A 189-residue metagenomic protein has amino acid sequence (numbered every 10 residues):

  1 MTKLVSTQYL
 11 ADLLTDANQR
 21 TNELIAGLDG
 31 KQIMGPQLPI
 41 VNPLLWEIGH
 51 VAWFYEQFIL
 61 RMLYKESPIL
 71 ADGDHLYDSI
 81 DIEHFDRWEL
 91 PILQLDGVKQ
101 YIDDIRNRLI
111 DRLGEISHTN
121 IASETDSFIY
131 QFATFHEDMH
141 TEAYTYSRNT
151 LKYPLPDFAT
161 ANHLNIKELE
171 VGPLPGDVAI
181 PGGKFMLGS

Functional and structural regions predicted by a protein language model:
M1-D12: Extreme N-terminal tail/first-helix region
K3, W88-E89: Acyl-group handling in specialized metabolite and lipid biosynthesis
A11, Q19, A26, K31-D81 (+2 more regions): Short, contiguous alpha-helical
A17-R20, L24, I105-R108: Amphipathic, well-ordered alpha-helical segments in soluble domains
D81-R87: Long acidic/polar interaction regions in large eukaryotic complex-forming proteins
E89-Y101: A short, structured beta-strand-centered segment in the mid-to-C-terminal lobe of catalytic cores from group-transfer
V98-H118: Mature extracytoplasmic enzyme cores
I180-S189: Phosphate-binding active sites in nucleotide-utilizing proteins
